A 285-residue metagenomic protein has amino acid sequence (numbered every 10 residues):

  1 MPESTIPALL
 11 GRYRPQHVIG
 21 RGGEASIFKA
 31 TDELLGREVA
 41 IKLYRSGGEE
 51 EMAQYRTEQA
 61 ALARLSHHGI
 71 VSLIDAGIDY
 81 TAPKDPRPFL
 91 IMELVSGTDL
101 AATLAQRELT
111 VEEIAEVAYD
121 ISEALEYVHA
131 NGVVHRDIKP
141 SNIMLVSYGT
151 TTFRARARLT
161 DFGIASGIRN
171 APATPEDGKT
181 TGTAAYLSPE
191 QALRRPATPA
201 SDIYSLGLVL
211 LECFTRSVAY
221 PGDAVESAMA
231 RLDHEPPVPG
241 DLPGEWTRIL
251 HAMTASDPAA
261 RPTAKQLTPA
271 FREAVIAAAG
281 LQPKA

Functional and structural regions predicted by a protein language model:
P15-G22, I27: Protein kinase glycine-rich loop
R45-R64: AlphaC helix of the eukaryotic protein kinase fold
A76-G77: Activation-segment/catalytic-loop signature of the eukaryotic protein kinase fold
P83-D99, T103: Conserved short submotifs of the Hanks-type protein kinase catalytic core that shape the nucleotide-binding pocket
V117-A118: Activation segment signature within eukaryotic-like protein kinase domains
S122-V133: Protein kinase catalytic-loop region centered on the HRD/HxD motif
D202: Conserved catalytic-loop aspartate of Hanks-type protein kinases
